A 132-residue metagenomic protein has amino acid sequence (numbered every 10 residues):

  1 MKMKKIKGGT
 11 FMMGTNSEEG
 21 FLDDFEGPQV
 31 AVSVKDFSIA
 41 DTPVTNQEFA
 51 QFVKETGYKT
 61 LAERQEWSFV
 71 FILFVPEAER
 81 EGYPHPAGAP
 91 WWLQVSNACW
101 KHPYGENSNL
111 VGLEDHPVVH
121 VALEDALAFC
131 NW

Functional and structural regions predicted by a protein language model:
M1-T15: Mature N-terminal segment immediately following signal peptide/propeptide cleavage in secreted/periplasmic
K5-K7, R80-A87: Short, mixed-charge, low-aromatic patches
T10, S17, P43, R64 (+1 more regions): Short, flexible active-site-adjacent loop segments at beta-strand->alpha-helix junctions, enriched in small/polar
M12-E26: Acidic/histidine-rich helix-loop elements that form or flank divalent-metal/phosphate-binding sites at the catalytic
L22-G57, P84-W132: Short aromatic-cysteine micro-motif
Q51, Y58-G82: Acidic helix-start/capping segments at beta-turn-to-alpha-helix junctions
